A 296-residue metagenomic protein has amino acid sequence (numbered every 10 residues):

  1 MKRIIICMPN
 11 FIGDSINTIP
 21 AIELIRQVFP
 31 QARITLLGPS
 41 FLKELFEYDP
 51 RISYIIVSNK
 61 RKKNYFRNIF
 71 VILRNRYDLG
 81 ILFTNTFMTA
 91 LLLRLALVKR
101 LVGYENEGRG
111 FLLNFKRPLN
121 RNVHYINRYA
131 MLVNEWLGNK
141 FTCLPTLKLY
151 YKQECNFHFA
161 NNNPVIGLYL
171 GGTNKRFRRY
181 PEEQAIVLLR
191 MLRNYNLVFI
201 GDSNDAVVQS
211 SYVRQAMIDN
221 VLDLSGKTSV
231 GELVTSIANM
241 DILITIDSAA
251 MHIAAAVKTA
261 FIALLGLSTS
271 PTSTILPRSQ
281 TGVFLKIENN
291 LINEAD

Functional and structural regions predicted by a protein language model:
M1-D296: Catalytic machinery of carbohydrate-active enzymes, primarily nucleotide-sugar-dependent glycosyltransferases
